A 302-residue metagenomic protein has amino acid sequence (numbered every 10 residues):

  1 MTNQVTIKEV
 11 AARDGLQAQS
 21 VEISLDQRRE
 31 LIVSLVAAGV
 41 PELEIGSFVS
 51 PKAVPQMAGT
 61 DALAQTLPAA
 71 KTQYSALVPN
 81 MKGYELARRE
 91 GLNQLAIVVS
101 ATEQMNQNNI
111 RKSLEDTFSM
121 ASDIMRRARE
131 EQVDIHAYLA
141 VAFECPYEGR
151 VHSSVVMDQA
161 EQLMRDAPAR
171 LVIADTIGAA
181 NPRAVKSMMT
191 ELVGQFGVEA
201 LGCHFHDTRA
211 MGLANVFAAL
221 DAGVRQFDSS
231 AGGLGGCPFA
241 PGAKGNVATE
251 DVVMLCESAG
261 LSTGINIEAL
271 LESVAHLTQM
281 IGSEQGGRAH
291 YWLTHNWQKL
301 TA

Functional and structural regions predicted by a protein language model:
M1-A302: Catalytic cores and adjacent flexible loops of soluble metabolic enzymes that perform enolate/carbanion chemistry on
